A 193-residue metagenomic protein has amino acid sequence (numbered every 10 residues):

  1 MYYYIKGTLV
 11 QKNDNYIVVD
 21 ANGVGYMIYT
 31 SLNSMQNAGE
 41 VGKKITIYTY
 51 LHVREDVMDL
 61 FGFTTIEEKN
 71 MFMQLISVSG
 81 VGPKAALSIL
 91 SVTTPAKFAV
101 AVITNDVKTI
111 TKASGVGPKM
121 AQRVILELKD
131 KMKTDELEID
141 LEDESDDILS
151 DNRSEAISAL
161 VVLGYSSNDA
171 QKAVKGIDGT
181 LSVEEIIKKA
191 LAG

Functional and structural regions predicted by a protein language model:
M1-S77, V183-I187, L191-G193: Structure-specific DNA junction-binding interface
V10, Y50, I76, S91-T94 (+7 more regions): Signal for well-folded cores of large energy- and translation-related assemblies
L51, M58-D59, P83-V102, R123-T134: Amphipathic, charged-and-aliphatic alpha-helical interface segments that function as noncatalytic docking
A86, F98, A121, A170-A173 (+1 more regions): Small-residue helix-packing motif on alpha-helices
I103-G115, V124: Anionic-ligand binding region
V124-V174: Strongly charged, low-complexity linkers/loops
L141-N152, T180, E185-G193: Glycine-rich, often acidic, oxyanion-interacting loops/wings at catalytic, nucleic-acid, or phospho-protein interfaces
